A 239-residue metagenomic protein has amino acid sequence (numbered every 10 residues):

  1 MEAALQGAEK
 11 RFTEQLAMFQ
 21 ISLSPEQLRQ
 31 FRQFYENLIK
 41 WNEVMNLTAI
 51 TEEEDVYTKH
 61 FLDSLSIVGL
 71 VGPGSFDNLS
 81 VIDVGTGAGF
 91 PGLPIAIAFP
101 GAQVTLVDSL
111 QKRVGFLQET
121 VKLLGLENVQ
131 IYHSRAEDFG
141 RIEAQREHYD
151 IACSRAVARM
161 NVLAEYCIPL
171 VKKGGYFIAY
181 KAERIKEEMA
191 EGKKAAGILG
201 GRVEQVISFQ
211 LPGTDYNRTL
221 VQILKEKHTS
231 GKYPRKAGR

Functional and structural regions predicted by a protein language model:
E2-N78, I82, G115, E119-V129 (+1 more regions): Class I SAM-dependent transferase core
L38, I95, K181, I223: Residue-level signal for inorganic ion chemistry
L65-A158, A164: Conserved SAM/SAH cofactor-binding pocket of Class I
F99, V171-K173: Helix-to-beta-strand junctions that scaffold the AdoMet/dcAdoMet cofactor pocket in Class I SAM-dependent enzymes
R113-G115, I185, M189: Short alpha-helix immediately C-terminal to the canonical SAM-binding loop
E137, A182-K186, L211: Short "lid" loop at the C-terminus of a central beta-strand within the Rossmann-like core of SAM-dependent
G174-R184: Conserved beta-strand signature within the Rossmann-like core of class I S-adenosyl-L-methionine
A190-R239: SAM/dcSAM-binding transferase cores
